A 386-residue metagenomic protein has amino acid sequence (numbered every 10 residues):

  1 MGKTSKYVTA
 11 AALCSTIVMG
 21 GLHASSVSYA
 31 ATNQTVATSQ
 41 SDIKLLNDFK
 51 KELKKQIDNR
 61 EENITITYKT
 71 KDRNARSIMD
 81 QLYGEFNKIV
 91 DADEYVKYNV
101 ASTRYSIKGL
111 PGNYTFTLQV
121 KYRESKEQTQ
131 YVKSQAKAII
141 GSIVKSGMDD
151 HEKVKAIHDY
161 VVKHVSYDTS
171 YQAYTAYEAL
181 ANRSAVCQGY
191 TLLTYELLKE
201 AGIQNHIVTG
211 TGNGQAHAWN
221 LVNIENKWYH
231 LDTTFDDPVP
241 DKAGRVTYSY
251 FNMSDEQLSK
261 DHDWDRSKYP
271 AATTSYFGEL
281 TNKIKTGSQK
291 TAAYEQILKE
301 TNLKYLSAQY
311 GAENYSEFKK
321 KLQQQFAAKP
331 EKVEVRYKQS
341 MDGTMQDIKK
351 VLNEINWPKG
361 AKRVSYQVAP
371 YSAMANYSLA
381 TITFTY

Functional and structural regions predicted by a protein language model:
M1-A30: Sec-dependent N-terminal signal peptides of Gram-positive bacterial secreted proteins and lipoproteins
H23-S146, S259-Y386: N-terminal accessory/pre-domain segments preceding catalytic cores
P111-N113, S125, T175, Q215-H217 (+1 more regions): Short, solvent-exposed loop/turn segments at the edges of secondary structure
E124-A179: Secondary-structure boundary elements
A179-Q188: Periplasmic OmpA-like peptidoglycan-binding domain that tethers envelope proteins to the cell wall
G189-Q257: Hydrophobic/aromatic-rich core segments of domains that either
